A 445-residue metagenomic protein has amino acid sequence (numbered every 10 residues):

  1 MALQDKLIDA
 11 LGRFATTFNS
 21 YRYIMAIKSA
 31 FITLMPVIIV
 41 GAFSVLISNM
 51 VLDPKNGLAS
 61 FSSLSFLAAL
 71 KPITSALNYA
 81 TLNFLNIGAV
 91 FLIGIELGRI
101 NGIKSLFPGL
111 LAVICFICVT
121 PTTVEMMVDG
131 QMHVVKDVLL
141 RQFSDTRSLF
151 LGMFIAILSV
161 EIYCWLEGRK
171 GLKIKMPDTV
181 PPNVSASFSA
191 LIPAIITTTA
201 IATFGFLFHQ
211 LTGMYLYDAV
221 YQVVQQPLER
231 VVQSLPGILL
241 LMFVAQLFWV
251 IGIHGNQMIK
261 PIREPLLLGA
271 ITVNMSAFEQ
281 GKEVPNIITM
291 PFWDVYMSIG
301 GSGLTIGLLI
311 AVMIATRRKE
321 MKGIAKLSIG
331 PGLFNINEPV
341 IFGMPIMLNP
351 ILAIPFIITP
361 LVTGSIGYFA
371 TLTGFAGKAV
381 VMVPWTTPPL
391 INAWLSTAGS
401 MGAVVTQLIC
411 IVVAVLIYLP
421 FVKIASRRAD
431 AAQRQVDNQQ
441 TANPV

Functional and structural regions predicted by a protein language model:
M1-Y21, S63, G168-P177, T212-Y217 (+1 more regions): Short, membrane-interfacial amphipathic segments enriched in basic
A2-F18, D53, L58-K71, M275-V284 (+2 more regions): Transmembrane alpha-helical segments and their short flanking loops that form helix-hairpins/helix-helix interfaces
S20-K173, M347: Early transmembrane hairpin of solute transport permeases
R22, A30, P36, L46-S75 (+2 more regions): Helix-loop-helix hairpins and the membrane-proximal interhelical loops of multi-pass alpha-helical transport proteins
Y23, M176-S189, V223-L228, G343-P345 (+1 more regions): Membrane-interface segments at loop-to-transmembrane junctions
V40, N86, V90, G94 (+26 more regions): Alpha-helical transmembrane segments in multi-pass membrane proteins
I47, V51-N56, L97-S105, L166-K175 (+8 more regions): Membrane-interfacial segments
N86-I93, L97, I114, Q280-I351 (+1 more regions): Alpha-helical membrane segments and immediately flanking helix-loop junctions that form or couple to the substrate/ion
